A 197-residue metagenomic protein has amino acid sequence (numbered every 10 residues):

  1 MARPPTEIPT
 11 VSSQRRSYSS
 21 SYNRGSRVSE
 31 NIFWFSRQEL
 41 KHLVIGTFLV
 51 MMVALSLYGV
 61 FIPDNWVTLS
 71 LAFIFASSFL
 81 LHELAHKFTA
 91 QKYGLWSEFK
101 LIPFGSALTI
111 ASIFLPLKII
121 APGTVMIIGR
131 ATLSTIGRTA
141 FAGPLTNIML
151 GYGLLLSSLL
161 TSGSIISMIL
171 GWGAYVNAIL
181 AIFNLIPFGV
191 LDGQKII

Functional and structural regions predicted by a protein language model:
M1-I197: Hydrophobic transmembrane alpha-helices and their immediate loop junctions in multi-pass integral membrane proteins
